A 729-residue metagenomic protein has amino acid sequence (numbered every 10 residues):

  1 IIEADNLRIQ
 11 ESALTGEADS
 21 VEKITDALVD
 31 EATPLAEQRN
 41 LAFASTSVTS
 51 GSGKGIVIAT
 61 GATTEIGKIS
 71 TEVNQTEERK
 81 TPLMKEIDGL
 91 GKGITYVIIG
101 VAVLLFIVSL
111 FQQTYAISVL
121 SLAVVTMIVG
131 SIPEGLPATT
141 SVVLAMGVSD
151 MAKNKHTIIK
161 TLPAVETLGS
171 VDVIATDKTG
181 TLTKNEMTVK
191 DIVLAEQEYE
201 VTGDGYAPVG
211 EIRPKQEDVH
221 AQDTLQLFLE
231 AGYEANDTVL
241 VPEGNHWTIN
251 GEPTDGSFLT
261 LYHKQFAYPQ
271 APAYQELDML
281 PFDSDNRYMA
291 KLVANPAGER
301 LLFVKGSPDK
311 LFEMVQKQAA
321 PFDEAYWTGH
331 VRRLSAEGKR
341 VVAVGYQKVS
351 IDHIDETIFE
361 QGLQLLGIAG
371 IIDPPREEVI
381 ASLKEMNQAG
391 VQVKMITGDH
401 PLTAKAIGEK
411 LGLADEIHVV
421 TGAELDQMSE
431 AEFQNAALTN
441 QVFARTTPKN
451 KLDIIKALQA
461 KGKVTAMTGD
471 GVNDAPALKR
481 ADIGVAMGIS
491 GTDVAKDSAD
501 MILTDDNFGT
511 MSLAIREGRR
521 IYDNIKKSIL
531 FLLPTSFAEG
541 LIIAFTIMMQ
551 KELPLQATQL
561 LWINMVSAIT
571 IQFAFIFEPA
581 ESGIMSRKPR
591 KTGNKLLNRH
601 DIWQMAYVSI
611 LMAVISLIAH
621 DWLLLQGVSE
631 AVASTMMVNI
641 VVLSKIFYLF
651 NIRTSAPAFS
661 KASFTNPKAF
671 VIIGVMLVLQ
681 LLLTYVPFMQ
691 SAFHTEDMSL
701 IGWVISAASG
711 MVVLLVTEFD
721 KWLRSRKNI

Functional and structural regions predicted by a protein language model:
I1-S586, L596-L597, V638, S655-I729: Conserved cytosolic headpiece of P-type ATPases
A102-F106, S609-M612, S616, K645-Y648 (+1 more regions): Helical transmembrane-bundle signal
T535-E539, Q604-S616: Core segments of transmembrane alpha-helices that mediate helix-helix packing or line hydrophobic substrate/ligand
I547-Q556, H620-A633: Helix-coil boundary and interhelical linker segments in multi-pass alpha-helical membrane proteins
S567, Q572, M612, T635-L649: Generic alpha-helical transmembrane segments
K591-S609, A631-M636: Membrane-water interface at loop-to-transmembrane-helix junctions
I652: A C-terminal functional module that forms or caps the active site or interfaces directly with catalytic machinery
